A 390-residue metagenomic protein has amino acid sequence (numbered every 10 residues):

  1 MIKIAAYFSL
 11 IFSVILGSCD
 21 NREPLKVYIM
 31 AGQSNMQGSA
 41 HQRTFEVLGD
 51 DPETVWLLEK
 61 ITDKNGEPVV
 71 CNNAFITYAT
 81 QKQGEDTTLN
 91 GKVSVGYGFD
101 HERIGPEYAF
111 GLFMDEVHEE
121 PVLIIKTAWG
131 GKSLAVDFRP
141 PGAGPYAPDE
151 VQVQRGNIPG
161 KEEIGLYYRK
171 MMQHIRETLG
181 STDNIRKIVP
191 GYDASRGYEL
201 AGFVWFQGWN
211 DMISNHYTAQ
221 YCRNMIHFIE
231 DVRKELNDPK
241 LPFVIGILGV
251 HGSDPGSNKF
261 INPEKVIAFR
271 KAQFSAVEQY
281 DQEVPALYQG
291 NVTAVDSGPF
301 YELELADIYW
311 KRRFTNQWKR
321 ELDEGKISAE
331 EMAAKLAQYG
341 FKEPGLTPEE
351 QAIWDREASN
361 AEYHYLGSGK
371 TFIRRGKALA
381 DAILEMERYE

Functional and structural regions predicted by a protein language model:
M1-S9, G249: Sec-dependent signal peptide recognition, specifically the positively charged N-region followed immediately by
I2-K3, F12, L16, A74 (+1 more regions): Hydrophobic transmembrane signal anchors and adjacent membrane-proximal interface regions, especially in viral
L10-P24: Bacterial Sec-dependent signal peptides at the C-terminal "C-region" and cleavage site
N21-E390: Cell-envelope and extracellular/periplasmic
